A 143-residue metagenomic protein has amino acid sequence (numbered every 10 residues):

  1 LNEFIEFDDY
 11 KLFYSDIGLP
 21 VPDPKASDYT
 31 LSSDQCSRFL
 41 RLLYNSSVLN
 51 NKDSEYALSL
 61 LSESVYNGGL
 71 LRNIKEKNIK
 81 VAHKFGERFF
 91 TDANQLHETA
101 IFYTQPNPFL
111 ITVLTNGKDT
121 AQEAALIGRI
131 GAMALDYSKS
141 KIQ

Functional and structural regions predicted by a protein language model:
L1-Q143: Penicillin-recognizing serine hydrolase domain
